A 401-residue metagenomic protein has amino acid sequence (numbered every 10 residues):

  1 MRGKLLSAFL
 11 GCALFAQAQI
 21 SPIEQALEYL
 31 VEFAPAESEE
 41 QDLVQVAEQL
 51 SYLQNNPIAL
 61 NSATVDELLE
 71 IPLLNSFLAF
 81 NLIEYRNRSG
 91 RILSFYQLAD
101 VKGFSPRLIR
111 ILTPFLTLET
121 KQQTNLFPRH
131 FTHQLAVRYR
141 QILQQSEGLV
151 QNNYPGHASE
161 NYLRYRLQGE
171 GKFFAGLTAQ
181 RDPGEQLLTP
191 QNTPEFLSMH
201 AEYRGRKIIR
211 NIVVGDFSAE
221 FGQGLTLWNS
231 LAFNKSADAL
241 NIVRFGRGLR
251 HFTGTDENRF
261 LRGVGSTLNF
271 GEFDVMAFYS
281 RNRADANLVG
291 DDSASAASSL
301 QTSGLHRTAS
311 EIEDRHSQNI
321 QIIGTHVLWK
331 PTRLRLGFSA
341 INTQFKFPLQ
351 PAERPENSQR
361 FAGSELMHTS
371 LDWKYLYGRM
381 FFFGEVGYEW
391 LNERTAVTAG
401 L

Functional and structural regions predicted by a protein language model:
R2, P57-A59, R91-S94: Short, solvent-exposed coil/turn linker segments
R2-A8: Sec-dependent signal peptide recognition, specifically the positively charged N-region followed immediately by
K4, S51-Q54, I312-D314: Short, charged, low-hydrophobicity "junction" segments
F9-A18: Hydrophobic h-region of N-terminal signal peptides that target proteins for export in Gram-negative bacteria
Q19-L73, F77-E84, L118-T120: Long, highly charged, low-complexity intrinsically disordered interaction regions that mediate electrostatic DNA/RNA
E70, F77, I83-L401: Outer-membrane beta-barrel channel domains
